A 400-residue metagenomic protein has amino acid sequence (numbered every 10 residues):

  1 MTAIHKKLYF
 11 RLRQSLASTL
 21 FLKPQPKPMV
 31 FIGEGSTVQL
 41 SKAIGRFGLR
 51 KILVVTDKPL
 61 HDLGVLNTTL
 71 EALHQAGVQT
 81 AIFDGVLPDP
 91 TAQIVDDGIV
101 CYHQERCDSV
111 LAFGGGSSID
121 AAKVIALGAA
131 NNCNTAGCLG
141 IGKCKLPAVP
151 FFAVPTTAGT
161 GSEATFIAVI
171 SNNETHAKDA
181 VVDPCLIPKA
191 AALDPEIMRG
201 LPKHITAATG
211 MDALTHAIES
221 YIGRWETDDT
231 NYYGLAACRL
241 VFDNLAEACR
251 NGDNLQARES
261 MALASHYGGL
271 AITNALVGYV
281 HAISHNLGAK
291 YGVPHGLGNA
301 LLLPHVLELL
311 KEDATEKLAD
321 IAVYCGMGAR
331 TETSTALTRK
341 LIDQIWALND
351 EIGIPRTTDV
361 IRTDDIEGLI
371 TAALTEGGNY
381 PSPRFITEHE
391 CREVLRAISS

Functional and structural regions predicted by a protein language model:
M1-I82: An N-terminal, well-structured beta->alpha segment
I4-H5, Y9, L318, C325-S400: C-terminal charged capping/lid subdomain of soluble metabolic enzymes
H61-C133, E247-R258: N-terminal small/polar loop signature for handling phosphorylated ligands or for N-terminal nucleophile
Q93-E196: Glycine/threonine-rich beta-strand-loop-alpha-helix active-site module that forms ligand/phosphate-binding
I167-A275, H389: Carboxylate- and glycine-rich phosphate/diphosphate-binding segment that chelates Mg2+/Mn2+
L214-I218, M261-G269, L303, I345 (+3 more regions): Short alpha-helical scaffolding segments that buttress acidic/His motifs in well-ordered protein cores
A275-K340, W346: C-terminal catalytic subdomain
